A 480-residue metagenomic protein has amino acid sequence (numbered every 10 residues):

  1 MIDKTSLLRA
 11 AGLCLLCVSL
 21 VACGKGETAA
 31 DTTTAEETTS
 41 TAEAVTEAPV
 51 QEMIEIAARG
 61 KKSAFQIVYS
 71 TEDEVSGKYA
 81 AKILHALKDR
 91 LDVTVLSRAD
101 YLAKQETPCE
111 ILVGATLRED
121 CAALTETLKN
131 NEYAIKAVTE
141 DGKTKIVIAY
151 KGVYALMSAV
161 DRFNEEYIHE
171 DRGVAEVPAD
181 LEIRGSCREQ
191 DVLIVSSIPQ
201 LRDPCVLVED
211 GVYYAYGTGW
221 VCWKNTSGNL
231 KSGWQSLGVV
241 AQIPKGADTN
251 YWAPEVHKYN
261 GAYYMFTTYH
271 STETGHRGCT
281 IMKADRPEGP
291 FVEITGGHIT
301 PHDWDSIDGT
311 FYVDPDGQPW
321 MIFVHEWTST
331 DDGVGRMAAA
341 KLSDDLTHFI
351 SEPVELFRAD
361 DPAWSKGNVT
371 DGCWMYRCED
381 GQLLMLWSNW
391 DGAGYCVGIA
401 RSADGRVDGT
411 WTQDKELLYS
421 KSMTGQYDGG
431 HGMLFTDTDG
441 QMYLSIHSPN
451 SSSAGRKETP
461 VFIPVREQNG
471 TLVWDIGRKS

Functional and structural regions predicted by a protein language model:
M1-A11: Bacterial N-terminal signal peptides that target proteins for export
G12, Y79, S197-I198: N-terminal amphipathic alpha-helix initiation
S19-A22: C-terminal motif of bacterial Sec signal peptides marking the signal peptidase cleavage site
G24-G26: Bacterial signal peptide processing site
A29-A30: Ser/Thr/Pro/Gly-rich low-complexity linker/stalk segments immediately outside membranes or between
E36-E37, A42-R188: Solvent-exposed alpha-helical segments and adjacent loops that form catalytic or protein-interaction surfaces
C187-S480: Carbohydrate-active catalytic/glycan-binding domains of CAZyme proteins, especially the secreted or lumenal ectodomains
